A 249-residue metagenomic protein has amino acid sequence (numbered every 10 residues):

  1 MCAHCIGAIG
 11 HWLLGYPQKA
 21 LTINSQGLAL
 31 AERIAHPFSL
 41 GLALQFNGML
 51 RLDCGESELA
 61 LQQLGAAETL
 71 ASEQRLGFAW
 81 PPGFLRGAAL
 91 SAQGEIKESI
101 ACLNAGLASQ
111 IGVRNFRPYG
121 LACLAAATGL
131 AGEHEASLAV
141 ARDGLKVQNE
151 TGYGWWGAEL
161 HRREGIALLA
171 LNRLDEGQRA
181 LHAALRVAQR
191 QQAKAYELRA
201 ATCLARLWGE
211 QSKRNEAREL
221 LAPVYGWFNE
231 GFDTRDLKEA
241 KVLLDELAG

Functional and structural regions predicted by a protein language model:
H4-G249: Helix-coil-helix junctions within alpha-helical repeat/solenoid scaffolds
